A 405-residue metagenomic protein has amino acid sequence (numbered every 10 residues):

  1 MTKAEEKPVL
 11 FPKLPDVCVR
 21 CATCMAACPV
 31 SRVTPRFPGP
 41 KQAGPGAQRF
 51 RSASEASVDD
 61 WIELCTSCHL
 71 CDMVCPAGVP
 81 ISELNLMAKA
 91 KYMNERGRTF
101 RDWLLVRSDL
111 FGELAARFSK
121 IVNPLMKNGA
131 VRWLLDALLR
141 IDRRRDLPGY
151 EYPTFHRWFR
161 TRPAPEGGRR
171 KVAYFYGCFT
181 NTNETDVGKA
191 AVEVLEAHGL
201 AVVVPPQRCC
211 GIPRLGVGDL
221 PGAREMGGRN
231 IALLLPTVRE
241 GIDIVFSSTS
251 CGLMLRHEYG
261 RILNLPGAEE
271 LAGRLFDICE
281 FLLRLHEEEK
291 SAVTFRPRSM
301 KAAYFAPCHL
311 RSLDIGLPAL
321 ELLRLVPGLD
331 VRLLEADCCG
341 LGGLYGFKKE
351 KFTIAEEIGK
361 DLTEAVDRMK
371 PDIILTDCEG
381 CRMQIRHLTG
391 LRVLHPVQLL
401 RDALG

Functional and structural regions predicted by a protein language model:
M1-K7, V30-W61, G78-L104, L394-L399: Non-heme iron-sulfur electron-transfer modules
K3-P15, R51-I62, E196-H198, R324-G328: Short, intrinsically disordered, charge-biased short linear motifs at domain edges
E6-L10, S67, E225-M226, I358: Short, glycine/acidic-rich beta->alpha junctions
K7, T23, G44, A53-S54 (+6 more regions): Generic signal for short, ordered secondary-structure residues within or immediately flanking folded domains
P12-S31, S57-V79, H309, A336-C338: Cysteine-centered iron-sulfur cluster-binding motifs in ferredoxin-type domains/subunits of redox enzymes
M25-A27, T34-R36, N183: Short N-terminal binding/cap micro-motifs at the start of the first secondary-structure element
P29-R32, P38, E63, V192-A201: Short secondary-structure boundary segments
I81-G405: Iron-sulfur cluster-binding electron-transfer modules in prokaryotic oxidoreductases
